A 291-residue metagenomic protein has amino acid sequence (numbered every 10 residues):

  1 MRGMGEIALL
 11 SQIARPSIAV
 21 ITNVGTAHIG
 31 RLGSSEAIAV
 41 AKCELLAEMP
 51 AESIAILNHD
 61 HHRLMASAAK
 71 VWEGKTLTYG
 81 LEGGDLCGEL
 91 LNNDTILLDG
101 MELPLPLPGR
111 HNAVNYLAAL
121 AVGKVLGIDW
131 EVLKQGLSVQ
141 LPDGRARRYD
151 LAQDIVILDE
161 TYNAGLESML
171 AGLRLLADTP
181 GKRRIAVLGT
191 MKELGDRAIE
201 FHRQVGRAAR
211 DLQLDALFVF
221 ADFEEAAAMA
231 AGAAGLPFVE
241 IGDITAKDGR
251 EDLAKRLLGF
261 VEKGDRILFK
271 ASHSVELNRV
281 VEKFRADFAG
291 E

Functional and structural regions predicted by a protein language model:
M1-G3, I157-N163: Switch II (G3) loop of P-loop NTPases
S11, S17-V156, G181-K182, R207-R210 (+2 more regions): Acidic, Mg2+-coordinating active-site environments of NTP-dependent enzymes
Q12, E251-F260: Short amphipathic alpha-helix with an adjacent loop that forms part of the alpha/beta core around
I18, A118, V261-A271: Short SAM/SAH-binding signature in class I
T26-L32, L158, M191-G195, F269: A short acidic, helix-capping loop that chelates divalent metal ions and anchors anionic groups
P142, T161-L236, S272, G290: Active-site beta-alpha connecting loops in nucleotide-dependent enzymes
D143-R147, S274-V280: ATP-dependent carboxylate/acyl-activation modules
F238-L253: Short acidic-hydrophobic, aromatic-tinged amphipathic segments that line or gate anion-handling sites
